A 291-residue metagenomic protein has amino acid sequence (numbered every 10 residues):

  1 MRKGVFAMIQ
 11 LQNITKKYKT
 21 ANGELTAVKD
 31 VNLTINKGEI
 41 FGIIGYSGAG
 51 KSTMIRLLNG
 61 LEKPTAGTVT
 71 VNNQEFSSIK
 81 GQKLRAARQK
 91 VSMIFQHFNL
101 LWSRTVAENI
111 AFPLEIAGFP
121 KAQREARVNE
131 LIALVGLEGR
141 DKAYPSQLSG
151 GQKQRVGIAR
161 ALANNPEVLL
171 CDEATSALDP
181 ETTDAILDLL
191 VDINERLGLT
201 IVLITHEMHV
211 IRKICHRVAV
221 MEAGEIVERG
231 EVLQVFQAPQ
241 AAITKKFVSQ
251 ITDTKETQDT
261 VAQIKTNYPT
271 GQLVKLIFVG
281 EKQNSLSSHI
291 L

Functional and structural regions predicted by a protein language model:
N59: Helix-to-loop junction immediately C-terminal to a conserved catalytic motif
Q74-E75, A111, E115, A122-G139: Conserved ABC ATPase "signature" region
R104-A111: Short coil-to-helix segment of the ABC ATPase nucleotide-binding domain corresponding to the Q-loop/switch region
A143-S146, A163-N164, C171: Conserved signature/switch motifs of ABC ATPase nucleotide-binding domains
Y144-L148, Q152-Q154: Conserved ABC ATPase signature
I211-K213: A short, surface-exposed alpha-helical micro-motif characterized by mixed small hydrophobic and charged/polar residues
R229-G230, A238: ABC ATPase "signature
